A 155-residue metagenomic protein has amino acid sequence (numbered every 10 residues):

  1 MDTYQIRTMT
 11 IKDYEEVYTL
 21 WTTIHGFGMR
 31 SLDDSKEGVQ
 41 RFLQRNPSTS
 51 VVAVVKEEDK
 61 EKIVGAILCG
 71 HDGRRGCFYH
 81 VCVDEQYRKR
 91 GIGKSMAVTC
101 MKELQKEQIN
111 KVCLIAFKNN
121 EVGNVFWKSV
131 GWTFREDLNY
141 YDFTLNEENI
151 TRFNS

Functional and structural regions predicted by a protein language model:
M1-K12, E147-S155: Conserved N-terminal entry element of GNAT/NAT acetyltransferase domains
T8-Y79, E103, E107, R135: Acetyl-CoA-dependent GNAT
M9, V81-V83, A116: Hydrophobic adenine-recognition pocket in adenosine-nucleotide-binding enzymes
H71, D84-R90, K118-N119: Active-site acidic-Proline motif in GNAT/NAT acetyltransferases
V83, K89-K102, S129: Conserved acetyl-CoA-binding loop-helix of GNAT-fold acetyltransferases
K94-S95, K118-D137: Conserved active-site alpha-helix within GNAT-family acetyltransferase domains
L104-A116: Conserved GNAT acetyl-CoA-binding A-motif
S129-T133, N139-S155: Terminal substrate-recognition subdomain of acyl/acetyltransferases
